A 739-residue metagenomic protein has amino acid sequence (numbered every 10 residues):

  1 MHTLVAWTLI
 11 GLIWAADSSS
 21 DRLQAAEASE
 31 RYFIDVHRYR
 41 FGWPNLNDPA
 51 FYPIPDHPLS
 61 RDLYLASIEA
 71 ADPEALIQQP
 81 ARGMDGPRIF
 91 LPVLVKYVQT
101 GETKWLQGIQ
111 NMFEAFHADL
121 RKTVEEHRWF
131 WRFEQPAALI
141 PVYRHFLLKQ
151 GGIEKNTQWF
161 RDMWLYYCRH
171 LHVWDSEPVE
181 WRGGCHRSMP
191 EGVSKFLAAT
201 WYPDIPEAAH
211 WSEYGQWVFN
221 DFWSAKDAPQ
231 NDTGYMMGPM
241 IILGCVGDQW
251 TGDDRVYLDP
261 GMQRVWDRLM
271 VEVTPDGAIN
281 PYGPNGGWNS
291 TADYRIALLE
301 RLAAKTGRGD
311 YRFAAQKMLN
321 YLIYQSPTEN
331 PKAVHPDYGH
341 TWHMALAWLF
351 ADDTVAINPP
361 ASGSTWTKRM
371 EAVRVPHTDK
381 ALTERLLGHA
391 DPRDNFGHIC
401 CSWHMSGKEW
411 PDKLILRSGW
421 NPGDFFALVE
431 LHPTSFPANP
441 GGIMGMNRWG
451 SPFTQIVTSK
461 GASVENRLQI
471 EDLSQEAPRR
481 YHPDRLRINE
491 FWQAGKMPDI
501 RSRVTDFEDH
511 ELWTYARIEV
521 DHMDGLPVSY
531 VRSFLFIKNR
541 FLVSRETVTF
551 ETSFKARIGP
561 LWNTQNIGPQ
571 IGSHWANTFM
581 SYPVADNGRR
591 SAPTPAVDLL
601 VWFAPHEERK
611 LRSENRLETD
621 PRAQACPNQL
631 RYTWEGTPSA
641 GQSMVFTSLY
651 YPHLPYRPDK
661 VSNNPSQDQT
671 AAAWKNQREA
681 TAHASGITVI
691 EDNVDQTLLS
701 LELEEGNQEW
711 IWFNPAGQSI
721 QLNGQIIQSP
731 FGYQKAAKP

Functional and structural regions predicted by a protein language model:
V5-I13: Hydrophobic helical h-region of N-terminal Sec-dependent signal peptides in bacterial secretory/periplasmic proteins
S18-S67, R264-V265, G283, G287-S418 (+1 more regions): Terminal, non-catalytic domain-edge segments
E30, R38-E300: Aromatic-lined, polymer-binding surfaces characteristic of secreted/periplasmic polysaccharide-degrading enzymes
Y282-G283, D424-H432, F453-T458, R480-D484 (+5 more regions): Short amphipathic beta-strand/extended segments with alternating polar/hydrophobic composition
T354-M580, A640-Y656, P665: Catalytic and substrate-binding regions of extracellular carbohydrate-active enzymes, especially polysaccharide lyases
K555-L617: Polysaccharide-binding surfaces and accessory modules of carbohydrate-active proteins
A623-M644: A surface-exposed beta-strand-loop module
A640-Q642, Y651-P739: Non-catalytic terminal regions with compositionally biased, polar/charged low complexity
